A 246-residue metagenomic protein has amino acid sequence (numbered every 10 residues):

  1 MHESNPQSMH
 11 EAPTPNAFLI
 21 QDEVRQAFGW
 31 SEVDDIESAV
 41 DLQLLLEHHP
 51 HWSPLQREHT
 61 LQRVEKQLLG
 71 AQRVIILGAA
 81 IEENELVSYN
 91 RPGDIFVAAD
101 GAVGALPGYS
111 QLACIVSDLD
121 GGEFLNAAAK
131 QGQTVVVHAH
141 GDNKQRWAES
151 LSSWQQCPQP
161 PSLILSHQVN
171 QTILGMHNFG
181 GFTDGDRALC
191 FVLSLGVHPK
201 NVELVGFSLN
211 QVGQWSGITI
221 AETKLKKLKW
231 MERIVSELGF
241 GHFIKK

Functional and structural regions predicted by a protein language model:
M1-V74, E83-V87, V212-K246: N-terminal donor/sugar-recognition subdomains of glycan-related enzymes, prototypically the membrane-proximal stem
F18, F28, F96, F124 (+4 more regions): Phenylalanine-focused residue identity feature
W52-L55, K66-A71, G93-I95, G101-V197: Acidic/Gly/His-enriched mid-domain segments of enzyme catalytic cores or analogous surface patches that mediate
I76-I81, D100, G181-G185, L193 (+1 more regions): Glycine-rich anion-binding loop/nest that anchors nucleotide
E82, P92: Glycine-rich loop/turn
A128, A148, V205, W215-G217 (+1 more regions): A generic "cationic amphipathic patch" detector
I164-L165, N201-G206, F243-K246: A structural signal for short, well-ordered beta-strand segments and their strand-loop junctions that often border
